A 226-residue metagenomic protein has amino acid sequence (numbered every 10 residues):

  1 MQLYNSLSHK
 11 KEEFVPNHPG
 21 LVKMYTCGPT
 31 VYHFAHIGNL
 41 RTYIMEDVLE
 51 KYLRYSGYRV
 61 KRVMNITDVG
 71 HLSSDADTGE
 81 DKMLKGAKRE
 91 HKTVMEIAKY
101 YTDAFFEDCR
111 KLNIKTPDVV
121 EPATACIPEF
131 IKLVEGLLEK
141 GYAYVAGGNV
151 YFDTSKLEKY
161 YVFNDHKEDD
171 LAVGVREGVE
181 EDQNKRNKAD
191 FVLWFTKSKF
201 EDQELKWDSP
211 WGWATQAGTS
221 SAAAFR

Functional and structural regions predicted by a protein language model:
M1-R226: NTP-dependent nucleotidyl-transfer catalytic core
